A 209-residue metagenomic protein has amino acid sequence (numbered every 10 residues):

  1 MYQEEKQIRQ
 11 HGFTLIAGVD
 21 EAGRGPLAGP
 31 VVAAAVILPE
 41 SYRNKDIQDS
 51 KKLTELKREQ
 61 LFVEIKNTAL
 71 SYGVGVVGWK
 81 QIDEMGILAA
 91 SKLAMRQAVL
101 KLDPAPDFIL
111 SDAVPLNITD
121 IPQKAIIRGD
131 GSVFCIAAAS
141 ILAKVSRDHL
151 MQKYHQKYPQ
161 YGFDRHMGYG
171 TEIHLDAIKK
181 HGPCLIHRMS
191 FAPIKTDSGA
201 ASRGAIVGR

Functional and structural regions predicted by a protein language model:
M1-R209: RNase H-like, Mg2+-dependent phosphodiesterase core, and more generally RNA phosphate-backbone-engaging helix-loop
